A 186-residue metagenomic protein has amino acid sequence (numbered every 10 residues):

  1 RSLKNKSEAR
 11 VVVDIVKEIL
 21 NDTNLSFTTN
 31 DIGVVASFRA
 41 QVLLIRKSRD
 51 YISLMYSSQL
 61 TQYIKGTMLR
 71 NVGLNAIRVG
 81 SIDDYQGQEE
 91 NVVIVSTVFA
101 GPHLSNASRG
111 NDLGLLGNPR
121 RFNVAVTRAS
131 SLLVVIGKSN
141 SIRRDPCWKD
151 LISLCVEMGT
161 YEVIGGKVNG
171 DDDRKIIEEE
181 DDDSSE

Functional and structural regions predicted by a protein language model:
R1, L43-I45, Q88-E90, G101-N106 (+1 more regions): Switch/connector loops and helix/strand junctions flanking conserved nucleotide-binding motifs in nucleotide-processing
R1-D50, T61-G66: Conserved helicase/translocase motor-coupling segment
A9-V13, V42, V79, L116-V126: Amphipathic alpha-helical transducer elements in NTP-driven molecular machines
N24-S26, D84-Q86, G114, V126: Replace "in large, NTP-powered and nucleic-acid-processing enzymes" with "in large, NTP-powered factors and other
V35, I94-S96, V126, V134: Structural motif
R39-A40, D84, F99-A100, N140-S141: Conserved beta-strand elements of beta-rich interaction domains across eukaryotes, especially beta-propellers
D50, Y63-N106, G110: Conserved motor-coupling elements within RecA-like helicase/translocase cores
M68-L69, P102-E186: Helicase C-terminal subdomain and adjacent C-terminal extension
